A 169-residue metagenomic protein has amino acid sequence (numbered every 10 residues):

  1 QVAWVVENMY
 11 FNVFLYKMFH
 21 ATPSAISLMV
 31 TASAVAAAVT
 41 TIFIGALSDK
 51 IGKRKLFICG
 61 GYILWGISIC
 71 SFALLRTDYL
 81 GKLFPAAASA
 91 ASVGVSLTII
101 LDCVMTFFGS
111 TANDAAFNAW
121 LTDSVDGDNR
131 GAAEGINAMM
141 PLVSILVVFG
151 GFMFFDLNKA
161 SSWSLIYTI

Functional and structural regions predicted by a protein language model:
Q1-A34: Helix-loop boundary and gating motifs at the non-cytosolic
I26-A46, I67: Central cavity-lining transmembrane alpha-helices of secondary-active solute carriers, predominantly the Major
A37-A38, G131-D156: Glycine-rich segments within core transmembrane alpha-helices of 12-TM secondary carriers
K50-L64: Cytoplasmic membrane-interface "Motif A"-like loop-to-helix N-cap segments of 12-TM Major Facilitator Superfamily
R54, A87-A90, M153-I169: A membrane-interface helix-boundary motif in multi-pass transporters
G60-S92: C-terminal ends and interior cores of transmembrane alpha-helices in multi-pass membrane transporters/permeases
T111-V125: Intracellular juxtamembrane helix-capping segments at the cytosolic ends of symmetry-related transmembrane helices
